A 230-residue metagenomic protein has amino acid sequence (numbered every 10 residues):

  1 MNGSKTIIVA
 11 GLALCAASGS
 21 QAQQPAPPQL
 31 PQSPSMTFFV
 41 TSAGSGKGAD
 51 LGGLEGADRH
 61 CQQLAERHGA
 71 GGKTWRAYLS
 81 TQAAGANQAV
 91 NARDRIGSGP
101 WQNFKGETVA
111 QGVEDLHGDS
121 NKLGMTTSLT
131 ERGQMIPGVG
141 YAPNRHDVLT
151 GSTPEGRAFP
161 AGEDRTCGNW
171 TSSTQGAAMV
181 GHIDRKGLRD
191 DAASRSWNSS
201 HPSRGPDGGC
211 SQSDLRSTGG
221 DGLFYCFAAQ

Functional and structural regions predicted by a protein language model:
M1-I8: Bacterial N-terminal signal peptides that target proteins for export
V9-A16: Bacterial N-terminal signal peptides
S18-A22: Sec/Tat signal peptide C-region and signal peptidase I cleavage site
Q23-Q230: Secreted/extracellular ectodomain signature
